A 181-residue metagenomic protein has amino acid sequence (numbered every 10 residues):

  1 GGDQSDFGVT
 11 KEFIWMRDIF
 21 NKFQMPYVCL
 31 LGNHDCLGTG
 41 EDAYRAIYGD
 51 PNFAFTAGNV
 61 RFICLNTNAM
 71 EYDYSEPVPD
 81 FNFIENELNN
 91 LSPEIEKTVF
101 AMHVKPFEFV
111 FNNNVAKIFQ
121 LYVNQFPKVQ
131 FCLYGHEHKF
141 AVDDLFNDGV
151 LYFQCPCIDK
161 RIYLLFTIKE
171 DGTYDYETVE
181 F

Functional and structural regions predicted by a protein language model:
G1, L88-F109: Short acidic, glycine-rich surface-loop motifs adjacent to enzyme active sites
G2-D3, G32-N33, H103, G135-H136: Active-site glycine-centered loops adjacent to acidic/histidine catalytic or metal-binding residues that shape
G2-S5, N68-S75, F107-F109: Surface-exposed cleft-lining segments at the edges of enzyme active sites
S5-D6, D35, P106, K139: Short active-site segment of divalent metal-dependent hydrolases/proteases that encodes the spacing between
T10-N89, P93-K97, K117-K128, V142-E170 (+1 more regions): Extended active-site neighborhood of metal-dependent phosphoesterases/phosphodiesterases
L91, F109-K117, E137: Flexible, glycine-rich surface segments
F100-P106, Q130-F140: Histidine-centered catalytic micro-motifs
A101, E177-F181: Short, solvent-exposed aromatic-acidic interface loops
